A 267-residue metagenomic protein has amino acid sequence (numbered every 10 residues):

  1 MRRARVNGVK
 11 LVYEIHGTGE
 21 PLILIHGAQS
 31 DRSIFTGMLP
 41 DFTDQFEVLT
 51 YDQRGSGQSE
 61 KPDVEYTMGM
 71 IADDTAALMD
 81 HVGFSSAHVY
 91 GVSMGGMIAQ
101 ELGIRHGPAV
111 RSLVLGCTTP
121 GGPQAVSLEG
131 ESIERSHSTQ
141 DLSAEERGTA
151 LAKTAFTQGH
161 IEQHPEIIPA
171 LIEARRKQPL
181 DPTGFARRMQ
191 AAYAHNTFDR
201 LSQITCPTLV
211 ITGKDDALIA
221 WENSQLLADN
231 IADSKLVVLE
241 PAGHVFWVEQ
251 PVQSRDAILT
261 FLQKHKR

Functional and structural regions predicted by a protein language model:
V9-E60: Conserved HGGG/HGGXW glycine-rich cap/lid loop of the alpha/beta-hydrolase fold
L49-Y90: Active-site loop/oxyanion-hole signature of alpha/beta-hydrolase fold enzymes
G91, G95, A99: Gly/Ala-rich beta-loop-alpha elbow adjacent to hydrolase catalytic centers
I104, R111-D141: Flexible "cap/lid" loop of the alpha/beta hydrolase fold
Q124, E145-H195, D199-R200: Conserved alpha/beta-hydrolase catalytic His-Asp/Glu region
I204, V210-T212, D216: Short beta-strand/loop motif that positions the catalytic acidic residue of the alpha/beta-hydrolase fold
A217-N223: Conserved alpha/beta-hydrolase "acid-adjacent" motif
S234-R267: Catalytic active-site module of serine/aspartate enzymes centered on a nucleophile-bearing elbow/loop
